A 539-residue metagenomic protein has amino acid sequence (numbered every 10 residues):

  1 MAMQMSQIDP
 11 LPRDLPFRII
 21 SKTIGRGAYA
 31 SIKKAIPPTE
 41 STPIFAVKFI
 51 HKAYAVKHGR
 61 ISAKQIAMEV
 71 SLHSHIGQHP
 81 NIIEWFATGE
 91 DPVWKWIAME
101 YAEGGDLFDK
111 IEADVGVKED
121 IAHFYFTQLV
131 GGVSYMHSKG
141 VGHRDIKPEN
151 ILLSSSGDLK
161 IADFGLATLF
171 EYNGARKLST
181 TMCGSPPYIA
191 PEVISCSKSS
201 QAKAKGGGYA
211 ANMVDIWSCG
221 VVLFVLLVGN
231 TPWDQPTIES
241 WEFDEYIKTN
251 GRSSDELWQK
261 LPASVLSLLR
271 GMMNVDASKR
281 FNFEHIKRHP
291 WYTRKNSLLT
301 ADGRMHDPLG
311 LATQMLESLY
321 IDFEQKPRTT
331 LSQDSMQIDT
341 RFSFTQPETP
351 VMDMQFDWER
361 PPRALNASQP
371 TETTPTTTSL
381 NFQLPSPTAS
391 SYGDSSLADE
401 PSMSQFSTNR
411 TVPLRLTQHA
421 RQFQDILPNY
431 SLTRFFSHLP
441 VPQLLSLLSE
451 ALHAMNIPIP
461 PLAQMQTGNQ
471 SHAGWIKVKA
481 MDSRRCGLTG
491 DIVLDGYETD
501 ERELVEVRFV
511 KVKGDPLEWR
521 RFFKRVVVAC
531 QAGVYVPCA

Functional and structural regions predicted by a protein language model:
I20-A28, I32: Protein kinase glycine-rich loop
T42-I44, F49-G77: Conserved N-lobe beta3->alphaC-helix segment of eukaryotic protein kinase catalytic domains
T88: Activation-segment/catalytic-loop signature of the eukaryotic protein kinase fold
P92-D106, K110: Conserved short submotifs of the Hanks-type protein kinase catalytic core that shape the nucleotide-binding pocket
Y125-F126: Activation segment signature within eukaryotic-like protein kinase domains
N274-L299: Terminal C-lobe "cap" of eukaryotic-type protein kinase domains
